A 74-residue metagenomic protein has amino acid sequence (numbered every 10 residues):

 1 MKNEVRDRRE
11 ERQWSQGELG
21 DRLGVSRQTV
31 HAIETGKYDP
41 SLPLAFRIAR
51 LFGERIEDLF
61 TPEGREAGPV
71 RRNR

Functional and structural regions predicted by a protein language model:
N3-R22: Short basic helix-loop element that most often maps to the first helix and adjoining turn of HTH DNA-binding modules
G24, P43-D58: DNA major-groove recognition helix of helix-turn-helix/homeodomain DNA-binding modules
V25-Y38: Recognition helix of helix-turn-helix/homeodomain-like DNA-binding domains that insert into the DNA major groove
R50, F60-R74: Short, charged recognition helix plus adjacent turn of helix-turn-helix-like nucleic-acid-binding domains
